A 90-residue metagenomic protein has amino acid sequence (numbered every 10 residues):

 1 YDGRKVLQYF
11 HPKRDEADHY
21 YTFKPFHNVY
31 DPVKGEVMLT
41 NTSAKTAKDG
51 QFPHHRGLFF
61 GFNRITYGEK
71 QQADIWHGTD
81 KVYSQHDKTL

Functional and structural regions predicted by a protein language model:
Y1-L90: Solvent-exposed N-terminal domain segments of exported/luminal and surface proteins
